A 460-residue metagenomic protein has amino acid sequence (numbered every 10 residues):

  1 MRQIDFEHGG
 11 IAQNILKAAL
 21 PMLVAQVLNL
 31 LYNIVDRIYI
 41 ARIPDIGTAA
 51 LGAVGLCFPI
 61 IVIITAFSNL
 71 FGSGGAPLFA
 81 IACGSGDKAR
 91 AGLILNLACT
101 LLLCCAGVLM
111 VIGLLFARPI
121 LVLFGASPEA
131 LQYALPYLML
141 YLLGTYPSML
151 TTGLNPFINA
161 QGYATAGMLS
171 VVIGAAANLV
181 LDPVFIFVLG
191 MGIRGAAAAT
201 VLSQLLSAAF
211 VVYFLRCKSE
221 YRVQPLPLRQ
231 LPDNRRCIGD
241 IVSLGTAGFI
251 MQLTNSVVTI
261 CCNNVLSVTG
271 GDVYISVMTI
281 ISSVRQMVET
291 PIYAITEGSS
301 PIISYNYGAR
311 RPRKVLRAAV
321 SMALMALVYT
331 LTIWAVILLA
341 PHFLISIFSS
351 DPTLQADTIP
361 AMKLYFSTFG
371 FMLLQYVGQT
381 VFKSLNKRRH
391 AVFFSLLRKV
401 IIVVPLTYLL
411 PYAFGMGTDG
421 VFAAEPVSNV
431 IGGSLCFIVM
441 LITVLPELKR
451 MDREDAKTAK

Functional and structural regions predicted by a protein language model:
M1-A19, F79-G144, V188-G245, I303-T368 (+1 more regions): Short alpha-helical transmembrane segments in multi-pass integral membrane proteins
F6-I46, P59-G74, L78, L103-M110 (+5 more regions): N-terminal transmembrane alpha-helices
K17-D36, L140, G174, S203-S207 (+4 more regions): Transmembrane helical elements of multi-pass membrane transporters/channels
A25, N29, N33-I40, T65-G72 (+17 more regions): Alpha-helical transmembrane segments and their lipid-water interface positions in multi-pass membrane proteins
V27, L31-G52, L121-P128, V184-M191 (+5 more regions): Helix-terminus/linker motif at the lipid-water interface of multi-pass membrane proteins
T48-P59, A134-L138, A197, D272-M287 (+2 more regions): Small-residue hotspots at the loop-to-helix junctions and early N-terminal turns of transmembrane alpha-helices
L51-V111, S148-G167, N263, I275-A335 (+2 more regions): Small-residue-rich hydrophobic transmembrane alpha-helices
N69-G72, Y141-N159, G167-N178, A196-V211 (+4 more regions): Short runs within selected transmembrane alpha-helices of multi-pass transporters and secretion channels
